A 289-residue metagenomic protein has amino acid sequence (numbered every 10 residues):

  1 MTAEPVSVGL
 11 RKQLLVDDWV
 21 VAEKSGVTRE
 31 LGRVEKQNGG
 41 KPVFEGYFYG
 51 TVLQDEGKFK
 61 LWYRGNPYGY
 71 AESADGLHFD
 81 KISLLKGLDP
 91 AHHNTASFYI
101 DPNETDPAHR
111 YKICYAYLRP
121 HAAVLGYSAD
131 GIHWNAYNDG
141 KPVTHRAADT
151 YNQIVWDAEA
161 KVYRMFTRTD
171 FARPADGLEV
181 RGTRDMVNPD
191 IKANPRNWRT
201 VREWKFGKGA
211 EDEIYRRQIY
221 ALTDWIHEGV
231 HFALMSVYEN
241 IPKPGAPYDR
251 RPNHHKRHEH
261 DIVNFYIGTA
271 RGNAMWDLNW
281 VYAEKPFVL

Functional and structural regions predicted by a protein language model:
M1-R217, W225-L289: Beta-rich carbohydrate-recognition and catalytic domains
